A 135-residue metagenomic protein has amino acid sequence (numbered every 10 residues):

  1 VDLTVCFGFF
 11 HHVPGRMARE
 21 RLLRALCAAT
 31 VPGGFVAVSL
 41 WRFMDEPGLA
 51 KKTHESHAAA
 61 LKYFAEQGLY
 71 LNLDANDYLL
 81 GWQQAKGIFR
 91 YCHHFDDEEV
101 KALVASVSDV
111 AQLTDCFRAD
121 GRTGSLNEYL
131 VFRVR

Functional and structural regions predicted by a protein language model:
D2: Conserved acidic residues
V5: A conserved beta-strand element that flanks and buttresses the S-adenosyl-L-methionine
G8-H12: Short catalytic micro-motifs in class I SAM-dependent methyltransferases
V13-M17, T30-P32: Helix-to-beta-strand junctions that scaffold the AdoMet/dcAdoMet cofactor pocket in Class I SAM-dependent enzymes
M17, R21-R24, F35-R135: Class I (Rossmann-like) S-adenosyl-L-methionine-dependent methyltransferase catalytic domain, capturing the SAM-binding
C27: A conserved short alpha-helix in the GNAT/GCN5 acetyltransferase fold that borders and helps form the acetyl-CoA
